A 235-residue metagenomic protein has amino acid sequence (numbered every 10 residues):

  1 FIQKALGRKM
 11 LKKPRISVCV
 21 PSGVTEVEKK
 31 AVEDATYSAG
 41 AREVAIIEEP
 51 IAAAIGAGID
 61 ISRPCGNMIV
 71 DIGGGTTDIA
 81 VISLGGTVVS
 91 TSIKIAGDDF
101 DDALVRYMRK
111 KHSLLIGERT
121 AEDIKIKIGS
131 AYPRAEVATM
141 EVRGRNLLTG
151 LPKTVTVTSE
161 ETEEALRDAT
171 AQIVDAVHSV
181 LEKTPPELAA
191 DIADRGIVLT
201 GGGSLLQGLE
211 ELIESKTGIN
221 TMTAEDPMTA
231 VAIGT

Functional and structural regions predicted by a protein language model:
F1-I72, A80-V198, S204-I233: Nucleotide/phosphate-binding catalytic cleft detector across ATP-hydrolyzing and phosphate-transferring enzymes
